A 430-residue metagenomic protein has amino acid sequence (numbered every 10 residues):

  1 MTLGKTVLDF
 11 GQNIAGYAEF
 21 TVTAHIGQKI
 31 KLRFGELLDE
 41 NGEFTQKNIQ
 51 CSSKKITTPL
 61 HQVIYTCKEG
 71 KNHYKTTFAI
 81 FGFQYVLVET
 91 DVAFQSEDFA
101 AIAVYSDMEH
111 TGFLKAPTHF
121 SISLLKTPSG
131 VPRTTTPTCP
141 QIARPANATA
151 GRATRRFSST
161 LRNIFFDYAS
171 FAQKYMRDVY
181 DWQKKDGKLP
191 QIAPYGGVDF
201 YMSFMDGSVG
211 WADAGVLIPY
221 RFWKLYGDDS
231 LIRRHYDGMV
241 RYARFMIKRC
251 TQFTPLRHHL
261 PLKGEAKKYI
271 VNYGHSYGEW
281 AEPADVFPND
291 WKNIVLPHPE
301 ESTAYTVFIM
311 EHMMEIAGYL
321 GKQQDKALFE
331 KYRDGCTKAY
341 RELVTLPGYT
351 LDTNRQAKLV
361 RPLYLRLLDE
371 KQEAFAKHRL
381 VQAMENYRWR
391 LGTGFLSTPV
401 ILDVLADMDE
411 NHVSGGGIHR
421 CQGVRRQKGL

Functional and structural regions predicted by a protein language model:
M1-P145, T154, Y168-Q173, D186 (+3 more regions): Extracellular/oxidizing-compartment recognition motifs
A148: Short, small-residue-enriched loops and turns at beta-alpha junctions that line or gate enzyme active sites
G151-L430: Active-site core of glycosidic bond-cleaving carbohydrate-active enzymes
